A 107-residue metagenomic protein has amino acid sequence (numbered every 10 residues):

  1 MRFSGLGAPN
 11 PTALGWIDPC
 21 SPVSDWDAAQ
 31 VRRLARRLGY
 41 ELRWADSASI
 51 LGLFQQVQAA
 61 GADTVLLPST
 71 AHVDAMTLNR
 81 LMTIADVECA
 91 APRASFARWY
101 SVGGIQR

Functional and structural regions predicted by a protein language model:
M1-R107: Short, structured surface patches at the beginning of a domain
